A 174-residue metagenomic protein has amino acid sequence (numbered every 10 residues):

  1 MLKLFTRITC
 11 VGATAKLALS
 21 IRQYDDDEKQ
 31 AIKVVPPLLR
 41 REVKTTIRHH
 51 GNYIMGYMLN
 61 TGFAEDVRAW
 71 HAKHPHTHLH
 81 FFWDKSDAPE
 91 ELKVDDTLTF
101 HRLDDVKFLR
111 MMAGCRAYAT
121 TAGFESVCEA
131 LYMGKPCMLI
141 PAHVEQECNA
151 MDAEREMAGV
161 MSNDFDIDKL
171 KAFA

Functional and structural regions predicted by a protein language model:
M1-V34: Active-site-proximal region of nucleotide-activated glycan assembly enzymes, centered on histidine/acidic-rich loops
A13-T14, P75-T77, K135: A short helix->loop->beta-strand "cap" motif at the edges of active sites that frequently abuts
A15-L17, K33, H80, H101 (+3 more regions): Hydrophobic/aromatic beta-strand patches that form the interior of the parallel beta-sheet core in alpha/beta enzyme
I21, L59, G123: Short glycine-/small-residue-rich Rossmann-like dinucleotide-binding loops
D25, F63, S126-C128: Short glycine-rich, flexible loops that bind phosphorylated cofactors or substrates
L38-G114: Donor-nucleotide binding loops and adjacent catalytic segments primarily of GT-B fold Leloir glycosyltransferases
L92-K93, P136-F173: Nucleotide-sugar donor-binding patch of glycosyltransferase catalytic domains
R110-N149: A donor-sugar binding/catalytic signature common to diverse glycosyltransferases and related nucleotide-sugar
